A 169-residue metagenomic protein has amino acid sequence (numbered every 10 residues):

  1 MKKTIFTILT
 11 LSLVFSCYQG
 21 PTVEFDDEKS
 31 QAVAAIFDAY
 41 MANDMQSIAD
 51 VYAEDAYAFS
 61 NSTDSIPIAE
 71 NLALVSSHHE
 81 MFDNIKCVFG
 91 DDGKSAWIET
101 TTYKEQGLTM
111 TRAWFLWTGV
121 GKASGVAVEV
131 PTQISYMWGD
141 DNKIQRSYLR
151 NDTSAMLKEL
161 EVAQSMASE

Functional and structural regions predicted by a protein language model:
T4-V14: Sec-dependent N-terminal signal peptides
C17-Q46, D50, M166-E169: Short, low-complexity N-terminal intrinsically disordered segments enriched in polar/charged residues
P21-E24, S124-A127, A155-Q164: A short acidic/glycine-rich loop-to-helix N-cap element
I36, S47-A49, A56, N71 (+3 more regions): Hydrophobic pocket/interface hotspot
M45-D50, E54-T109: A solvent-exposed, acidic/Ser-Thr-rich amphipathic alpha-helical stretch
L108-K143: Exposed beta-sheet edge and beta->alpha loop/turn motif
K143-E169: Low-complexity, intrinsically disordered terminal/linker segments enriched in charged and Gly/Pro repeats
